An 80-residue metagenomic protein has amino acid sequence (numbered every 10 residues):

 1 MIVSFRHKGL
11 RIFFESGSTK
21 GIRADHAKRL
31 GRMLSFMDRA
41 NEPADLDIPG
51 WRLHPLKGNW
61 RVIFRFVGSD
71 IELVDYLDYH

Functional and structural regions predicted by a protein language model:
M1-M33: Arg/Lys-rich, positively charged N-terminal/basic patches that mediate binding to nucleic acids
R6, P49-R52, D75: A secondary-structure boundary/capping signal
E15, E42, S69: Residue-level marker of positions within ordered structural domains that often coincide with functionally constrained
R29-R32, R52, W60-R61, R65: Basic side chains
M37: Conserved phosphate-interacting/catalytic interface
N41-K57: A short, surface-exposed loop/turn module that caps and links secondary-structure elements
L56-H80: Enriched for short, Lys/Arg-rich terminal
